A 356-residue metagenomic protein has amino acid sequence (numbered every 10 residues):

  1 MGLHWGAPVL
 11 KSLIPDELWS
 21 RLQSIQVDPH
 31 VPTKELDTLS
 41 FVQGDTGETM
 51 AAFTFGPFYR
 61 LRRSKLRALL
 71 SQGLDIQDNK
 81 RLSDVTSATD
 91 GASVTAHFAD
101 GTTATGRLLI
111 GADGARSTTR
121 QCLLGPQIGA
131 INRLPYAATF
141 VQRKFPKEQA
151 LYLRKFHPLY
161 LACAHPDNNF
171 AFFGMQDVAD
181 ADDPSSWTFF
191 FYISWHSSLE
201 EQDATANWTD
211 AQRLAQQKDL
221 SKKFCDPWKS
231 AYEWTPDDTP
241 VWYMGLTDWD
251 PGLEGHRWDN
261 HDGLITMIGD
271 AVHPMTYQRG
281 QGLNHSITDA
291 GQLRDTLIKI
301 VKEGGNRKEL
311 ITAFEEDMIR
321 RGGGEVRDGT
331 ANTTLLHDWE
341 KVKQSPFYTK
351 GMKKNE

Functional and structural regions predicted by a protein language model:
G2-L124, I128-Q142: Conserved N-terminal helical subregion
L3, L283-S286: Short, conserved glycine- and acidic-residue-centered signature motifs in active-site or ligand-binding loops
L22, H30-K34, T38-T46, P240 (+4 more regions): C-terminal helical "tail/cap" subdomain of flavin- and related membrane-associated enzymes
G44, E48-F53, F140-P240: Conserved FAD/dinucleotide-binding core of flavoprotein oxidoreductases
D90-T95, T103, L151-L159, T334 (+1 more regions): Eukaryotic N-terminal low-complexity, Ser/Thr- and Lys/Arg-rich leader segments that predominantly function as
T105, S117-Q121, E148, E200 (+1 more regions): Short catalytic/ligand-binding loop motif for oxyanion handling, primarily in non-cytosolic enzymes, centered on
G114, D270-A271: Active-site metal-binding loops of divalent metal-dependent hydrolases
G245-I268, T276: FAD-binding beta-loop-beta segment adjacent to the flavin cofactor pocket
